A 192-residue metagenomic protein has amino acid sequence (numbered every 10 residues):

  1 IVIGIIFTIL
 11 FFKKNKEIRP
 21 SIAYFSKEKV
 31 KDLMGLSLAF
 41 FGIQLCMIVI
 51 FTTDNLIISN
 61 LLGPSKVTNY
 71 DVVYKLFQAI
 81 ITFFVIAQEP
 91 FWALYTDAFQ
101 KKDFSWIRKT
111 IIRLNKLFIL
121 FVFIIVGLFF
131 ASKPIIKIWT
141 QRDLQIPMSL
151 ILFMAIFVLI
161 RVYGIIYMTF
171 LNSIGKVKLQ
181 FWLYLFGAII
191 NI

Functional and structural regions predicted by a protein language model:
I1, S37, Q44, D71-Y74 (+4 more regions): Residue-level recognition of transmembrane alpha-helices in multi-pass small-molecule transporters/permeases
I1-L10, L179-I192: Alpha-helical transmembrane segments of multi-pass membrane transporters and transport-associated inner-membrane enzymes
I5-L10, F84, I111-R161, I192: Alpha-helical transmembrane segments of multi-pass membrane transport and lipid-handling proteins
I6-F51, L94-A98, K102-K109: Interhelical loop/hinge segments that connect adjacent transmembrane helices in multipass membrane
A39, D54-L56, K66-V85, L117: Alpha-helical transmembrane segments of polytopic membrane transporters and translocases
T52, L61-P64, S173-I174: Helix-loop interface residues and adjacent transmembrane-helix termini in multi-pass membrane transporters, primarily
V73, F77-I112, M168-S173: Helix-loop junctions and terminal segments of transmembrane helices in multi-pass membrane transport/translocation
A155-F186: Membrane-interface junctions at transmembrane-helix termini in multi-pass inner-membrane proteins
